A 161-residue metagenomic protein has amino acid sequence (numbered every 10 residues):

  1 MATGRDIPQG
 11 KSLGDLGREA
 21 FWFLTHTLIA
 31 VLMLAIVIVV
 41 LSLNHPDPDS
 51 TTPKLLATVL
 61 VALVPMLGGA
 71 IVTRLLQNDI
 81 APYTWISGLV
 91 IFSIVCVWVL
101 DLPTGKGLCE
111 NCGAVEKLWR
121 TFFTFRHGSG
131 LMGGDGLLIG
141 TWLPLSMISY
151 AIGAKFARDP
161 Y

Functional and structural regions predicted by a protein language model:
A2-L32, K155-P160: Cytosolic juxtamembrane helix and N-cap/initiation of the first transmembrane helix
G17-F23, D79-V90: Alpha-helical transmembrane segments and their helix-start/interface "positive-inside/aromatic belt" motifs in integral
I29-L63: Hydrophobic transmembrane helix segments
L43-L55, V99-L137: Interfacial non-cytosolic loop connecting adjacent transmembrane helices
V59-S87: Canonical alpha-helical transmembrane segments
G68-D79, T124, S149-R158: Alpha-helical oligomerization interfaces
W85-K106: Hydrophobic alpha-helical membrane-insertion segments
G128-Y161: Membrane-water interface at the C-terminal end of transmembrane alpha helices
